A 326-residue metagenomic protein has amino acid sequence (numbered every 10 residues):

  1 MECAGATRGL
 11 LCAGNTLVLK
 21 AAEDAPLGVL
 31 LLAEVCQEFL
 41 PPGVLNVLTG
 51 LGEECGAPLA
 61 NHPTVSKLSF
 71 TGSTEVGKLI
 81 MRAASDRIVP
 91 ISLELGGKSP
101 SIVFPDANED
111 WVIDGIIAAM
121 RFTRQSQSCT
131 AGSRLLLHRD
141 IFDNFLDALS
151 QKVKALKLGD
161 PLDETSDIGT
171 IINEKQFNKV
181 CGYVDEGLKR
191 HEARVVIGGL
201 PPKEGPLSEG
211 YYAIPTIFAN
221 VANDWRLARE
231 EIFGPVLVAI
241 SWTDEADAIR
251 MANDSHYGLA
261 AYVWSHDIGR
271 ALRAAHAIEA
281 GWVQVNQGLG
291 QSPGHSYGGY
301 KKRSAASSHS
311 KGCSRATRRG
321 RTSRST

Functional and structural regions predicted by a protein language model:
M1-W111, W242: Rossmann-like NAD(P) dinucleotide-binding subdomain of oxidoreductase/dehydrogenase enzymes
G9, P58-L59, E186, R226 (+1 more regions): Well-formed, non-transmembrane alpha-helical positions, independent of function
L11, V18, N46, S92 (+5 more regions): Structural detector of well-ordered beta-strand residues that form the stable sheet scaffold of enzyme domains
G14, L45, L68, G97 (+5 more regions): Residue-level signal for inorganic ion chemistry
L40, E75-A222, M251, V285: ALDH superfamily catalytic-core signature
P58-L59, G115, M251, A274: CheY-like receiver
H62, R190, S255: Acidic-histidine catalytic/liganding microenvironments
V65, I102, K157, S208 (+1 more regions): Conserved C-terminal structural/oligomerization subdomain of aldehyde/semialdehyde dehydrogenase
